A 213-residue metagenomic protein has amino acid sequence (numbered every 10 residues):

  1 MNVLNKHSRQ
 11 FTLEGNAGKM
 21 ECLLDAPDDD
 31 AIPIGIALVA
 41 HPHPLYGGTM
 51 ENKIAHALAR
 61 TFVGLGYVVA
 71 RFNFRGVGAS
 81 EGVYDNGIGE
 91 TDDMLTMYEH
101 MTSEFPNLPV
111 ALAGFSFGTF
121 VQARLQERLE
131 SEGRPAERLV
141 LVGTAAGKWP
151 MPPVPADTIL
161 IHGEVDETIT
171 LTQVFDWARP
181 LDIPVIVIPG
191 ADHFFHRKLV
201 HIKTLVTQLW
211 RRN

Functional and structural regions predicted by a protein language model:
M1-I32: N-terminal cap/lid segment of alpha/beta-hydrolase-fold proteins
K19, D28-N73: Short, surface-exposed "cap/lid" segments of acyl-processing enzymes
I54, Y84-E104: Alpha/beta-hydrolase active-site loop
A113-Q122: Gly/Ala-rich beta-loop-alpha elbow adjacent to hydrolase catalytic centers
E132-A146: A conserved short beta-strand
V154, I159-H162, D166: Short beta-strand/loop motif that positions the catalytic acidic residue of the alpha/beta-hydrolase fold
E167-Q173: Conserved alpha/beta-hydrolase "acid-adjacent" motif
A191-K203: Catalytic histidine-centered segment of alpha/beta-hydrolase-like enzymes
